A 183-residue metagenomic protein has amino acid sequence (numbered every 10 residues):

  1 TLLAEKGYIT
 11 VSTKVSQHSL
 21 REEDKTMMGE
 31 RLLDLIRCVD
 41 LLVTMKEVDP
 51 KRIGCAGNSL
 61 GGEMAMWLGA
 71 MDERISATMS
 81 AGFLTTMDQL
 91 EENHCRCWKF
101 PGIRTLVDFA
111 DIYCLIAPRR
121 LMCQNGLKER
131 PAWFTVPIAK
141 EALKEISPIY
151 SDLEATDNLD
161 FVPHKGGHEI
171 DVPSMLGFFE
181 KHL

Functional and structural regions predicted by a protein language model:
T1-K51, M87-N93: Cap/lid segment of the alpha/beta-hydrolase catalytic domain
K14, A56, A81-G82, Q124 (+1 more regions): Alpha/beta-hydrolase-fold catalytic nucleophile elbow
R52-G54, A77: Residue in the alpha/beta-hydrolase core beta-strand immediately N-terminal to the catalytic nucleophile
G57-G61, A65: Gly/Ala-rich beta-loop-alpha elbow adjacent to hydrolase catalytic centers
W67-M71: Active-site signature of alpha/beta-hydrolase-fold catalytic machinery across serine- and Asp/Cys-nucleophile hydrolases
I75-C114, P118, R130-A142, S151-A155: Mobile cap/lid helix-loop segments that gate and shape the active-site cleft of serine hydrolases
I116, C123-N125: Short beta-strand/loop motif that positions the catalytic acidic residue of the alpha/beta-hydrolase fold
K144, Y150-L183: C-terminal catalytic histidine-bearing segment of alpha/beta-hydrolase fold enzymes
